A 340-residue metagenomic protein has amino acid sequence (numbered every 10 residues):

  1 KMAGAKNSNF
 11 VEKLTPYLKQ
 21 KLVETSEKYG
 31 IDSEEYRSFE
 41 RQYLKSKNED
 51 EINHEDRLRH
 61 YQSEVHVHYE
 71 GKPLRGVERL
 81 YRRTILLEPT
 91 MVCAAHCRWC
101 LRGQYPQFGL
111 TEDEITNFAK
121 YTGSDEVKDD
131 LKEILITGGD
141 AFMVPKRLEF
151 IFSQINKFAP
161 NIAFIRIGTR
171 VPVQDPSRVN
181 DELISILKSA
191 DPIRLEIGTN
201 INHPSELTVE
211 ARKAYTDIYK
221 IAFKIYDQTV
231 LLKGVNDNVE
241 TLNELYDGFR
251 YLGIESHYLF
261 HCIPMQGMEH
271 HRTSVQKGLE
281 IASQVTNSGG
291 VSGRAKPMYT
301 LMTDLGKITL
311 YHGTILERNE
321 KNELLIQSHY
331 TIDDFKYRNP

Functional and structural regions predicted by a protein language model:
K1-I31, E35, D247-P340: Auxiliary Fe-S-binding modules of radical SAM enzymes
K1-R79: Flexible, acidic/Gly-rich N-terminal and inter-domain linker regions that tether and position cofactor-handling modules
V11, G71-R102: N-terminal pre-triad scaffold of radical SAM enzymes
D32, F39, L110-G123, F150: Active-site glycine-rich loop that binds ribose-phosphate moieties when present
E88, L135, R166: Conserved beta-strand segments that form the floor/walls of ligand-binding pockets within enzyme and binding domains
H96, D129-L135: Glycine-rich, often proline-containing surface loops adjacent to acidic residues and nearby aromatics that form
C100-E112: Iron-sulfur (Fe-S) cluster-binding segments and ferredoxin-like electron-carrier domains, especially [2Fe-2S]
F118-D129, G138, F142-V291: Conserved AdoMet/S-adenosylmethionine-binding subsite of the radical SAM
